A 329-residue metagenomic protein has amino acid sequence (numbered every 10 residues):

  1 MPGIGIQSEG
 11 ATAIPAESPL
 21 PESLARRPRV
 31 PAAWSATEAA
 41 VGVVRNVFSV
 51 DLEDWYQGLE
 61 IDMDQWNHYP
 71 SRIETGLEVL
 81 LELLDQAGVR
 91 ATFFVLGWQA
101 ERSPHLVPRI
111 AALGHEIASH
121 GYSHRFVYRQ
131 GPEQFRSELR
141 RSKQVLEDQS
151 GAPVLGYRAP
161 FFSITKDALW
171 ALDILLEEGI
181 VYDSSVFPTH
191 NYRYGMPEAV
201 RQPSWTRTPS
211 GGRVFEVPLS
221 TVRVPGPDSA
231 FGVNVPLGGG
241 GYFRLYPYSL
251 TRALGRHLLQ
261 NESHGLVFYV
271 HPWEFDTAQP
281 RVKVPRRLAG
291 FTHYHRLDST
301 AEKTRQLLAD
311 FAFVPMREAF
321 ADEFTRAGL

Functional and structural regions predicted by a protein language model:
M1-R26, F324-L329: Short, intrinsically disordered terminal tails adjacent to the first/last structured region
G3, P21-W34, A152-P153, A159-H264 (+1 more regions): Active-site-adjacent pocket scaffolds in enzyme catalytic domains
P31-E116: Active-site beta->alpha N-cap acidic-glycine motif
D51, L84, H120, Y157 (+4 more regions): Conserved, mostly hydrophobic/aromatic
M63-S71, F94-L96, S123-F135, A159-S163 (+2 more regions): The substrate-binding groove and active-site-proximal loops of carbohydrate-active enzymes, especially glycoside
L77-L81, P104-P108, R136-K143, L172 (+2 more regions): Generic structural signal for well-ordered alpha-helices, preferentially at hydrophobic/aromatic core positions
Q86-G88, Y242-L329: C-terminal domain-boundary segment and adjacent tail
A87-A168, I180, S185-Y192, G212-R213 (+1 more regions): Metal-dependent polysaccharide deacetylase catalytic core of the NodB/CE4 family, i.e., the active-site-bearing domain
